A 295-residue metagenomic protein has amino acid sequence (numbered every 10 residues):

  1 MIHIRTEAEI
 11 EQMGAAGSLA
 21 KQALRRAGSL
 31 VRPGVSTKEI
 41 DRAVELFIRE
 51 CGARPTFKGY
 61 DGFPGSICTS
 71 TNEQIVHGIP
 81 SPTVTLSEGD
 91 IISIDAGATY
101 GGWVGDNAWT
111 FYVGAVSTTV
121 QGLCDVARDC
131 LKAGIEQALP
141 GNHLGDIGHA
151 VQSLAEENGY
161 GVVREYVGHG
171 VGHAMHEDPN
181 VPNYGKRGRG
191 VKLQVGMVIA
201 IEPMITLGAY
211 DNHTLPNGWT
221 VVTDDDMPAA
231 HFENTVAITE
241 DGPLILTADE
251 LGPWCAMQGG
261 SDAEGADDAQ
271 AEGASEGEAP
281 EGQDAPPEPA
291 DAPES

Functional and structural regions predicted by a protein language model:
M1-S295: Active-site neighborhoods and metal-handling regions in enzymes and metal-associated proteins
